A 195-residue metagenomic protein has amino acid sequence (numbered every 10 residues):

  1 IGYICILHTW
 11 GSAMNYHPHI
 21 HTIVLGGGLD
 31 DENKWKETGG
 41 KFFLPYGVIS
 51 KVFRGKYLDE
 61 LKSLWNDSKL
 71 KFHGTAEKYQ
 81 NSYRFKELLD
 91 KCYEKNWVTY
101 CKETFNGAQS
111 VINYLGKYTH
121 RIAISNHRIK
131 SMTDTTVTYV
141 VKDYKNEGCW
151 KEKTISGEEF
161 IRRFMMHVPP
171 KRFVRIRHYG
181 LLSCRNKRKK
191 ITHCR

Functional and structural regions predicted by a protein language model:
I1-R195: Beta->alpha loop/short-helix hinge microenvironment recognizer with preference for catalytic Tyr/His contexts
